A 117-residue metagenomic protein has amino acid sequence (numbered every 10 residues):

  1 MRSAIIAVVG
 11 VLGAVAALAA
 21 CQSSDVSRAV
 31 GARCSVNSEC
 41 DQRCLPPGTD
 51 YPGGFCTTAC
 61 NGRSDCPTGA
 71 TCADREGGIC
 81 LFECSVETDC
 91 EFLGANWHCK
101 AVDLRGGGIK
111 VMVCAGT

Functional and structural regions predicted by a protein language model:
M1-A20: Sec-dependent bacterial lipoprotein signal peptides
C21-T117: Secreted, cysteine-rich disulfide-bonded mini-domains of extracellular proteins
